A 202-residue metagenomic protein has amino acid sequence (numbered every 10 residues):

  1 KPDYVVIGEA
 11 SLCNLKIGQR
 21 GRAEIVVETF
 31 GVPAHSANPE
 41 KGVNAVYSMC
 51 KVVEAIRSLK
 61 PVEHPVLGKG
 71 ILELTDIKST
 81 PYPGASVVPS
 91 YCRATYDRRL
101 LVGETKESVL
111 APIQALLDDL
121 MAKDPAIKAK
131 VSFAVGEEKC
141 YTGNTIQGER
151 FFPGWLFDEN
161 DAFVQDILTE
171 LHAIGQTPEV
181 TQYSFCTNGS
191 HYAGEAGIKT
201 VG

Functional and structural regions predicted by a protein language model:
K1-E24: Acidic/histidine-rich catalytic neighborhood of metal-dependent amide-processing enzymes
V26-G202: Metal-dependent amide/peptide-bond hydrolase catalytic core, centered on the "pita-bread" metallohydrolase fold
